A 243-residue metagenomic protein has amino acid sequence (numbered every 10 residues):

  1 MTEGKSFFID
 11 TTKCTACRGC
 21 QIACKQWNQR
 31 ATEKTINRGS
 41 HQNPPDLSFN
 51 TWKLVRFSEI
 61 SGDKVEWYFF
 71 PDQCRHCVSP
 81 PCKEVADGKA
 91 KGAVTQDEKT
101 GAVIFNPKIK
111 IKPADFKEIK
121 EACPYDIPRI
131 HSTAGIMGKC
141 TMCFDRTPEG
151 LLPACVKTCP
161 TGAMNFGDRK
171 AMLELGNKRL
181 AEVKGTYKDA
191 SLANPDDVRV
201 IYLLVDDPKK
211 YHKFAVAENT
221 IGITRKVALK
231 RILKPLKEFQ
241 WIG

Functional and structural regions predicted by a protein language model:
M1-G243: Non-ligating segments of multi-cofactor redox enzymes
